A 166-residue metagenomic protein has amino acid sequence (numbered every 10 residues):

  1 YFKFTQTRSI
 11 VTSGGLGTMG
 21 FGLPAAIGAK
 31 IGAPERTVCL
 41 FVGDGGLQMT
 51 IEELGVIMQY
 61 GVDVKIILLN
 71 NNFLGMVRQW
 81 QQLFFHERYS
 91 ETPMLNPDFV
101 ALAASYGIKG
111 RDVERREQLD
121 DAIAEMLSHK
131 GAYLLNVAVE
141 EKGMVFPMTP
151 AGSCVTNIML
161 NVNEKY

Functional and structural regions predicted by a protein language model:
Y1-Y166: Thiamine diphosphate
